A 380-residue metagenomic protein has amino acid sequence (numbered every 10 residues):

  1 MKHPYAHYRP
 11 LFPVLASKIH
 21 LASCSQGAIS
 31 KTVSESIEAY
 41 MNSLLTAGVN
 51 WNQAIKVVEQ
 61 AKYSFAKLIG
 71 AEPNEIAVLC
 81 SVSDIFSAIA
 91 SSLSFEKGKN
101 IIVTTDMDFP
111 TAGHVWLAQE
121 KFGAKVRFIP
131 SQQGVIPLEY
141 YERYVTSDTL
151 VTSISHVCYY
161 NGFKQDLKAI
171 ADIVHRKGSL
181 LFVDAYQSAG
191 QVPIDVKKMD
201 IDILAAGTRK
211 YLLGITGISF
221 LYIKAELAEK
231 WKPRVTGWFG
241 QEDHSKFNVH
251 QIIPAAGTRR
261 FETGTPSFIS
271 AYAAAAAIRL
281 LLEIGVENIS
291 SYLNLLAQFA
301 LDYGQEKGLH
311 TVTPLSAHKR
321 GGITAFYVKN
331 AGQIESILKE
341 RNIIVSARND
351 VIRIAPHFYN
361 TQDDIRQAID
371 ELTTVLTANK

Functional and structural regions predicted by a protein language model:
M1-K380: Pyridoxal 5′-phosphate
